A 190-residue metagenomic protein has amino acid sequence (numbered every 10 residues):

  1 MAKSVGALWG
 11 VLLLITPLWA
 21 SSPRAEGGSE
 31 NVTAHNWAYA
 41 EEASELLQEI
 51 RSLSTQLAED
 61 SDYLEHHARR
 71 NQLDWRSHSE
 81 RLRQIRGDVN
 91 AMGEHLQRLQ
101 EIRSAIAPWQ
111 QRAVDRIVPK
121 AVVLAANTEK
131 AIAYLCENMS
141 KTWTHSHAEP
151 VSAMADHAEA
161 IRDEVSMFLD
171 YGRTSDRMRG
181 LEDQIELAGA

Functional and structural regions predicted by a protein language model:
M1-W9: Bacterial N-terminal signal peptides that target proteins for export
A2, W19-A20: Intrinsically disordered, low-complexity segments
W9-P17: Bacterial N-terminal signal peptides
A20-G27: Boundary at the C-terminal end of the N-terminal hydrophobic targeting segment
S29-W75, T128-A190: C-terminal amphipathic alpha-helix
E49-K120, E164: Alpha-helical segments in soluble extracytoplasmic regions
V118-K130: Short N-proximal segments of mature Sec-exported proteins
